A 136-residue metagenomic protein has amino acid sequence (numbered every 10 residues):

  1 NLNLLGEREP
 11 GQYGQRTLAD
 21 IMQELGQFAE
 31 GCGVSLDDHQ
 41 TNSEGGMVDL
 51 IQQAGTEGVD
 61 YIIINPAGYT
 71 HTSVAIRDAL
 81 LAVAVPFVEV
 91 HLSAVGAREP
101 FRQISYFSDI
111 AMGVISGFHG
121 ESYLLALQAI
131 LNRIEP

Functional and structural regions predicted by a protein language model:
N1-G31: Glycine-rich phosphate/diphosphate-binding loop of Rossmann-like nucleotide-binding domains
N1-L2, A67-T70, S93-V95: Short glycine-rich anion-binding loops that position phosphate/pyrophosphate groups of nucleotides and phosphorylated
L4-L5, T72-S73, R98: Glycine/Thr-rich phosphate-binding loops of Rossmann-like dinucleotide-binding domains
R8-Y13, Q52-A54, I76-L80, R102-S105: Short, glycine/charged-enriched secondary-structure capping and boundary segments
E30-G33, V83-V85: Short helix-capping segments at alpha-helix termini
D37-D38, V88, A97-P136: Short, glycine-/small-residue-rich phosphate/pyrophosphate-handling segment
T41-I62, G68-A84: N-terminal small/polar loop signature for handling phosphorylated ligands or for N-terminal nucleophile
R77-S93, S105-S108: Glycine/small-residue-rich loop that forms an oxyanion/phosphate-binding "nest" at active or ligand-binding sites
